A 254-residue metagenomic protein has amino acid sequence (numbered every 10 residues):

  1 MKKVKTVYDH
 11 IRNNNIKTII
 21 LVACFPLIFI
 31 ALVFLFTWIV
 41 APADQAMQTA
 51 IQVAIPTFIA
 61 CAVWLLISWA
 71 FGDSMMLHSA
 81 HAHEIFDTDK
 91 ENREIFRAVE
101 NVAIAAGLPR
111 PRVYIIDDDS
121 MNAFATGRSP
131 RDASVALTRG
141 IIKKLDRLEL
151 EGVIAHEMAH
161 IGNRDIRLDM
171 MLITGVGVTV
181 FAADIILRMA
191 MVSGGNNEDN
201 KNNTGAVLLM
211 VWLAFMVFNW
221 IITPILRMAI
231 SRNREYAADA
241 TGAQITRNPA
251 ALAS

Functional and structural regions predicted by a protein language model:
M1-I30, F34, W38-L208, F218-S254: Polar-ligand-bearing catalytic/cofactor-coordination segments of membrane-embedded or membrane-tethered inner-membrane
